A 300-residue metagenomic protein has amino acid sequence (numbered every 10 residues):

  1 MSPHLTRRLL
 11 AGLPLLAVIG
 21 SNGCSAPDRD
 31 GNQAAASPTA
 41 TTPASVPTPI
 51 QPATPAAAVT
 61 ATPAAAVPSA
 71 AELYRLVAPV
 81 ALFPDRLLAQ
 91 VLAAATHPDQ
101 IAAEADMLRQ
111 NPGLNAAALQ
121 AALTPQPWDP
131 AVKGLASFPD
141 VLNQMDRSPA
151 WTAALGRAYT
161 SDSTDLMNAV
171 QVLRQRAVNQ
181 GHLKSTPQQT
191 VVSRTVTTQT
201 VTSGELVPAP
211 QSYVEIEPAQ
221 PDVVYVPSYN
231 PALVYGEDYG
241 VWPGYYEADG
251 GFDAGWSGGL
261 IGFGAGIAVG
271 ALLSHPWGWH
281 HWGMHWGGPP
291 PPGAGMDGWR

Functional and structural regions predicted by a protein language model:
S2-A11: Bacterial N-terminal signal peptides that target proteins for export
A11-L15, V269: Hydrophobic helical h-region of N-terminal Sec-dependent signal peptides in bacterial secretory/periplasmic proteins
G20-G23: C-terminal motif of bacterial Sec signal peptides marking the signal peptidase cleavage site
S25-P27, D165-L173, V178-R300: Low-complexity, repeat-rich tail regions
N32-V67: Post-signal peptide N-terminal segment of mature Sec-exported envelope proteins
A65-V91: Mature N-terminal segment immediately following signal peptide/propeptide cleavage in secreted/periplasmic
V80-A81, L87, V91-L206: Mature extracellular/secreted ectodomains of secretory-pathway proteins
